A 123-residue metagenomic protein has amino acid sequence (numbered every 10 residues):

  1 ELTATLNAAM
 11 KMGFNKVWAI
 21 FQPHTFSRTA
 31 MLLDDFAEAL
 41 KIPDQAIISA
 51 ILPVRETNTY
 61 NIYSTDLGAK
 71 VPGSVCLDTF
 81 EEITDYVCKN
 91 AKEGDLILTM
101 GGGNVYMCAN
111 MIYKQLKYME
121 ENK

Functional and structural regions predicted by a protein language model:
E1-K123: ATP-dependent carboxylate-amine ligase
